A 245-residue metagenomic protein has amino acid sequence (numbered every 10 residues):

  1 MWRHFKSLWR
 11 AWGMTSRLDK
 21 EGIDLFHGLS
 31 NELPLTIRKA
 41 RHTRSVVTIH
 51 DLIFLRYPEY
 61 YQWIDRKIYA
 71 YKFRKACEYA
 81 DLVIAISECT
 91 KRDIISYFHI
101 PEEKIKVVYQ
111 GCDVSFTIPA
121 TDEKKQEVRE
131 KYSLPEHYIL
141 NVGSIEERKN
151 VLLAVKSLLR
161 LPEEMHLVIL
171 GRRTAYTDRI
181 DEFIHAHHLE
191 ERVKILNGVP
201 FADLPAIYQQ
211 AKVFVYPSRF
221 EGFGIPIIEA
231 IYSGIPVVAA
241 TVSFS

Functional and structural regions predicted by a protein language model:
M1-S245: Carbohydrate transferase catalytic cores enriched for Leloir-type hexosyltransferases
